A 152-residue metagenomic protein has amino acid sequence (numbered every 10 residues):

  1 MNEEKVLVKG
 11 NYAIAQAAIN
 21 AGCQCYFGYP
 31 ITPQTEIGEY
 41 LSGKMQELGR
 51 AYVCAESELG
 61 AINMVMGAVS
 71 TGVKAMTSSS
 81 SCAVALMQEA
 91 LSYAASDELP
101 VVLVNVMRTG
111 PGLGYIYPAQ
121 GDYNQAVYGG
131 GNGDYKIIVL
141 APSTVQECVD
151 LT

Functional and structural regions predicted by a protein language model:
M1-G129: Thiamine diphosphate
P118-T152: Conserved thiamine diphosphate
